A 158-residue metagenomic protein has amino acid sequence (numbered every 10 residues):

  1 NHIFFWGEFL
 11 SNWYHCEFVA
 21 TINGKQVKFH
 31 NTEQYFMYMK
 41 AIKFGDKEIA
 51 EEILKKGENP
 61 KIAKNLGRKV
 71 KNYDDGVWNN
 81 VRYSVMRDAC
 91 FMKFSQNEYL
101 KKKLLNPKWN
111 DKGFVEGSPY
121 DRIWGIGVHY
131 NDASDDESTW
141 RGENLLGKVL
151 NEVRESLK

Functional and structural regions predicted by a protein language model:
N1-K158: Charged, low-complexity intrinsically disordered segments
